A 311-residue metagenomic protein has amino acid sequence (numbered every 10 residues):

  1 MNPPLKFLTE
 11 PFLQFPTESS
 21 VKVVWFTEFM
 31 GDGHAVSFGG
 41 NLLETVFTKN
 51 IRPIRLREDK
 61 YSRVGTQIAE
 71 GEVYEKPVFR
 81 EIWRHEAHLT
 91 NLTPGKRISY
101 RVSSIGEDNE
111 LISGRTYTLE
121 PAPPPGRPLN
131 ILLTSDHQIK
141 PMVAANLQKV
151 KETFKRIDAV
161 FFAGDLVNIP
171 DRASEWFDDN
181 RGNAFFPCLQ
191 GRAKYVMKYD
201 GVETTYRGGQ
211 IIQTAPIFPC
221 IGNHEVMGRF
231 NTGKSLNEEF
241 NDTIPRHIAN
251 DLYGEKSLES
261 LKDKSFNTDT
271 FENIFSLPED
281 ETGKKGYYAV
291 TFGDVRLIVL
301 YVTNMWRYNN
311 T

Functional and structural regions predicted by a protein language model:
N2-T311: Metal-dependent phosphoester/phosphodiester hydrolase catalytic core
